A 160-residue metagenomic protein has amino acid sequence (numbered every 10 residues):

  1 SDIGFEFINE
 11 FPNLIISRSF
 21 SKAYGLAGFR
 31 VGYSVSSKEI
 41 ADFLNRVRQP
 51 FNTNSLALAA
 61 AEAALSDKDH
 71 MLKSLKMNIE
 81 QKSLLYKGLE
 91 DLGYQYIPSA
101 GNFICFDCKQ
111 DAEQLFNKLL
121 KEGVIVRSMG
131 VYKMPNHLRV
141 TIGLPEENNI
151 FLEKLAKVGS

Functional and structural regions predicted by a protein language model:
S1-A23: Active-site pre-lysine segment of PLP-dependent enzymes
I15-A27, L44-S55, G130-V131: Active-site PLP-lysine loop of aminotransferase-like
V31-K38: Short beta-strand-to-turn element immediately C-terminal to the catalytic PLP-Schiff-base lysine in fold type I
D42-R48, A64-Y86: Structural signature of PLP-dependent enzymes
T53-D67: Structural motif of enzymes handling amino- and sulfur-group chemistry
I79, K87-E122, L138: Conserved PLP-binding catalytic core of the aspartate aminotransferase-like
K118-E122, R127, V131-S160: PLP-dependent enzyme catalytic core of the Aspartate aminotransferase-like
